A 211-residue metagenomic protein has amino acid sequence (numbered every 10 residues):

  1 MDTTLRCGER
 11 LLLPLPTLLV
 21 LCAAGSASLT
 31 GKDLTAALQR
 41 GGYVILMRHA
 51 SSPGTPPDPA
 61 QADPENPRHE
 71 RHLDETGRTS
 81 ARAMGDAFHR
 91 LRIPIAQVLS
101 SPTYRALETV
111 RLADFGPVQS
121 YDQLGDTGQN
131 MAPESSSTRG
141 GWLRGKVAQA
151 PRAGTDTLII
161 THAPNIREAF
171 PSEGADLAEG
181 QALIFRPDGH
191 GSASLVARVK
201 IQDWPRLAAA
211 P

Functional and structural regions predicted by a protein language model:
D2-L15: Bacterial N-terminal signal peptides that target proteins for export
P14-A23: Bacterial N-terminal signal peptides
L29-D122, T127-M131, R139, E173-P211: Active-site-proximal alpha-helix that buttresses catalytic centers in soluble enzyme cores
G42-V44, R152-T161: Generic beta-sheet signal
M47-S52, I159-I166: Histidine-centered catalytic micro-motifs
G128, R167-E168: Short, solvent-exposed loop/turn segments at secondary-structure junctions
G141-P151: A short, acidic, amphipathic alpha-helical segment used as a generic capping/interface helix at domain edges
Q149-T155, D188-G191: A short, structured loop/turn motif at beta-sheet edges
